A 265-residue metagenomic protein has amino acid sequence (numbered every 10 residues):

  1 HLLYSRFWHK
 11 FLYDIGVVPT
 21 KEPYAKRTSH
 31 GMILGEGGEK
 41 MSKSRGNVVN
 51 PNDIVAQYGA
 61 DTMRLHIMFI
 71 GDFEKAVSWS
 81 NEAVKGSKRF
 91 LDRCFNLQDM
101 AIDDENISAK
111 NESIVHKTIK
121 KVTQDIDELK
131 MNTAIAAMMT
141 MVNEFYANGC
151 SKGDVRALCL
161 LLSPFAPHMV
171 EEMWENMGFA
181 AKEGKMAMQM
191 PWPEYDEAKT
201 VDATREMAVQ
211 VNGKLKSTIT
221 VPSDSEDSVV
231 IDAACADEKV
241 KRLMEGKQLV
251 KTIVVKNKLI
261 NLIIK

Functional and structural regions predicted by a protein language model:
L2-K75: Alpha-helical recognition segments enriched in aromatics with Gly/Pro capping that present substrate-recognition
L12-P19, K239-L249: Active-site phosphate-binding and catalytic loops of NTP-dependent enzymes
T20, D53-T220, E226, I253-L259: Helix-rich, typically C-terminal accessory recognition domains appended to large enzymatic cores
A25-K26, T200-D202, M244-G246: Short solvent-exposed loop/turn micro-motifs enriched in small/polar/acidic residues
G46, T220-P222, K265: Residue-level structural signal for beta-strand termini and adjacent loop
S223-M244: A short, contiguous, amphipathic alpha-helix enriched in charged residues
R242-K265: Cysteine/selenocysteine-centered motifs that mediate thiol-based redox chemistry or coordinate metal-sulfur cofactors
